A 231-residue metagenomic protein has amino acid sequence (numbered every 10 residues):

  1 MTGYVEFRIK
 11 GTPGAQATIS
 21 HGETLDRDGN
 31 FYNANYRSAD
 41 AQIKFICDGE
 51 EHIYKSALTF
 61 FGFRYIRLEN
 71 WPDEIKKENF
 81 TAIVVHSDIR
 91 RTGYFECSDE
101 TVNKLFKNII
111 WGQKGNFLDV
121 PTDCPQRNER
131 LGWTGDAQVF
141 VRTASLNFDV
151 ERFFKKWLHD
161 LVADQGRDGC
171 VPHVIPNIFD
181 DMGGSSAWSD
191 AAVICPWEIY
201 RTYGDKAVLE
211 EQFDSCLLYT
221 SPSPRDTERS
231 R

Functional and structural regions predicted by a protein language model:
M1-R127, G135-D136, R152-K155, P172-N177 (+2 more regions): Extracellular/oxidizing-compartment recognition motifs
T18, A137-H159, L217: Carboxylate/His-rich catalytic cores and anion/metal-binding grooves
W71, V139-V150, A192-V208: Well-ordered alpha-helical scaffold segments within catalytic/enzyme domains
K114, G166, R201-G204: Sec-exported extracytoplasmic/periplasmic mature domains
C124, R130-A137, A163-I175, D180-P196 (+2 more regions): Aromatic-lined, polymer-binding surfaces characteristic of secreted/periplasmic polysaccharide-degrading enzymes
Y219-D226: Conserved small/polar residues in nucleotide/adenosyl-binding loops
